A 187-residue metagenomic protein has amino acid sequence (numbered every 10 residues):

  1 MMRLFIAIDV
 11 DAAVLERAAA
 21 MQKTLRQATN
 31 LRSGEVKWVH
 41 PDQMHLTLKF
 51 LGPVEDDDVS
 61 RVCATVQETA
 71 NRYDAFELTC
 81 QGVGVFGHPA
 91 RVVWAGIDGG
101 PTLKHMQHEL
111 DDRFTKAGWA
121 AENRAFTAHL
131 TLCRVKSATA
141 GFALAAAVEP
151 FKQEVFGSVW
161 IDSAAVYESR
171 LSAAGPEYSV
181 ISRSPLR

Functional and structural regions predicted by a protein language model:
M1-R187: Histidine-dependent nucleotide/RNA phosphoesterase domain, centered on the 2H-phosphoesterase fold with its duplicated
